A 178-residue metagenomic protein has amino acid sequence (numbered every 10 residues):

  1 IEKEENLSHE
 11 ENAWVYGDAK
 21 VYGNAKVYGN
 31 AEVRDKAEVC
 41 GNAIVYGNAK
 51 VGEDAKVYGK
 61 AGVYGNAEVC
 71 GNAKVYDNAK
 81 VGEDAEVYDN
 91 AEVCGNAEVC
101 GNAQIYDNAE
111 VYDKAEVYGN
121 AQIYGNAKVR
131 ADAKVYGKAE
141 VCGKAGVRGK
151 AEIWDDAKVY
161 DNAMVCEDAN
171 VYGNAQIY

Functional and structural regions predicted by a protein language model:
I1-G29, I44-N48, Y58, D77 (+2 more regions): Extended, small-residue-rich solenoid/repeat segments and analogous flexible loops that form exposed scaffolds
E167, V171-Y178: Low-complexity/repetitive intrinsically disordered segments
